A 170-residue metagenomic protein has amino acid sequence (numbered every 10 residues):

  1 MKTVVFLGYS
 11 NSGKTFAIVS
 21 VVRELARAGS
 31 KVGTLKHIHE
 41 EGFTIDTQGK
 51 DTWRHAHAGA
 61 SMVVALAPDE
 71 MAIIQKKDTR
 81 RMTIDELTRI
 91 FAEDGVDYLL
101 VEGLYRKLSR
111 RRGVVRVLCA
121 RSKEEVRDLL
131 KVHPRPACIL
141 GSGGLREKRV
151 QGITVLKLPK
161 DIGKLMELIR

Functional and structural regions predicted by a protein language model:
T3: Walker A (P-loop) ATP-phosphate-binding motif of ABC ATPase nucleotide-binding domains
F6: Hydrophobic anchor at the beta1->P-loop junction of P-loop NTPases
S10: The conserved Walker
K14: Conserved lysine of the Walker
V22-T79: N-terminal phosphate/diphosphate-binding loop that engages ATP/GTP or pyrophosphate donors across diverse enzyme folds
Q75-R106: Phosphate-binding/switch loop-helix module in NTP-utilizing enzymes
Y98-I153, L158-R170: Phosphate/Mg2+-binding loops and adjacent switch elements in nucleotide/diphosphate-handling enzyme cores
